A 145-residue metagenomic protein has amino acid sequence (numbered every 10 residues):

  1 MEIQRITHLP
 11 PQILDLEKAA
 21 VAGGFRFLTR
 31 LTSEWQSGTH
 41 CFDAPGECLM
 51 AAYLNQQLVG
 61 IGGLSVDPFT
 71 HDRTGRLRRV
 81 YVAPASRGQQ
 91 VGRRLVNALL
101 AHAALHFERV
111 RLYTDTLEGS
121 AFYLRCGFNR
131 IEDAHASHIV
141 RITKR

Functional and structural regions predicted by a protein language model:
M1-S37: Short amphipathic alpha-helix that is part of the acyltransferase structural core
T39-A51, R76: A short helix-loop-beta-strand connector motif used in the catalytic cores of GNAT acetyltransferases and, in some
A51, Q57-V66, R76, Y81: Conserved beta-strand in the GNAT
V66-P68, H138: A short acidic/small-residue loop/turn micro-motif
A85-S86, Q90-A98: Conserved acetyl-CoA pyrophosphate-binding loop and the N-cap/start of the following alpha-helix in GNAT-like
A103-D115: Conserved GNAT acetyl-CoA-binding A-motif
R111-Y113, L124, N129-K144: Conserved catalytic-core motifs of GNAT/GCN5-like acyltransferases
